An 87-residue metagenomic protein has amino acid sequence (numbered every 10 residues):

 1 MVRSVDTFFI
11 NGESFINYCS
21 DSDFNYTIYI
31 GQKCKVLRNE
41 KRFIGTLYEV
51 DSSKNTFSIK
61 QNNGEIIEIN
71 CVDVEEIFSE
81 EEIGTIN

Functional and structural regions predicted by a protein language model:
M1-I44, K60-N87: Short glycine-rich, low-complexity segments
N39, D51-S53: Structural motif
K54-S58: Short aromatic-glycine-enriched beta-strand elements
